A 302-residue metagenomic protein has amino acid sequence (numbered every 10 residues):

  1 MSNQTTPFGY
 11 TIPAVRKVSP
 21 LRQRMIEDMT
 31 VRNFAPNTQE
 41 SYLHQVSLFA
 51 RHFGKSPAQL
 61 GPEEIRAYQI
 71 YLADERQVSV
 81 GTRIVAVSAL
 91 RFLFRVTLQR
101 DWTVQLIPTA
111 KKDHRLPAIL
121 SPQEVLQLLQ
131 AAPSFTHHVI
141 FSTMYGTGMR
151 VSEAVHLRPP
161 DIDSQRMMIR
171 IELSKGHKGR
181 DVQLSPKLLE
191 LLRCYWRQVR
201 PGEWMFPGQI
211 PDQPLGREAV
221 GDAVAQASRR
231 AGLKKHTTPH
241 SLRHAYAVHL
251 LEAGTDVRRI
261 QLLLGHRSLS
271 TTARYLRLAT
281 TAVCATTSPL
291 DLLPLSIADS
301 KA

Functional and structural regions predicted by a protein language model:
M1-A302: Conserved catalytic core of the tyrosine transesterase superfamily
